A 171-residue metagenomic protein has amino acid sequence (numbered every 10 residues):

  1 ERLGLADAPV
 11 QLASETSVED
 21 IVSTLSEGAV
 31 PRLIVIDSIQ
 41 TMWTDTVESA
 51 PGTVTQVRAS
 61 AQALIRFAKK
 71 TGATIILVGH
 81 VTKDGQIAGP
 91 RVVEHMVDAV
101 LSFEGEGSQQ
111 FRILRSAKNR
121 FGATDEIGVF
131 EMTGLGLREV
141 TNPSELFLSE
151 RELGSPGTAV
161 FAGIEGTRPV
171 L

Functional and structural regions predicted by a protein language model:
E1-R66: Conserved inter-motif catalytic segment of the P-loop NTP-binding fold
R2-A6, T16-D20, I39-M42, V54 (+5 more regions): Conserved nucleotide-binding/hydrolysis micro-motifs of P-loop NTPases
S26-I34, Q40, G105-L171: Conserved P-loop NTPase
I36, I75-L77, R91: Long C-terminal interaction/binding lobes of large macromolecular proteins
T44-P51, T82-K83, P156-V160, L171: Short hinge/gating elements
D45-T46, Q86-A88, R112-I113, E126: Short glycine-/acidic-enriched loop or helix-start segments at secondary-structure transitions that form or flank
T55-I76, H80, M96-G107: Substrate-engagement module of ASCE P-loop NTPases
Q86-M96: Short regulatory helix/loop adjacent to the ATP-binding pocket of P-loop NTPases
